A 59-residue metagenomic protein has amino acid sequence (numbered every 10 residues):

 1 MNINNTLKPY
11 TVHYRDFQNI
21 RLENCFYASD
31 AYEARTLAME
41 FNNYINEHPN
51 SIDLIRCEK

Functional and structural regions predicted by a protein language model:
M1, V12-H13, A38-N43: Intrinsically disordered, low-complexity boundary segments flanking structured domains
N2-L22: Short aromatic-glycine-(Arg/Gly/Cys) micro-motifs in beta-strand/loop hairpins
L7, E33-F41: Basic/aromatic-rich interaction segments and small domains that mediate binding to polyanionic partners
R15, S29, I55-E58: A structural detector for beta-sheet-dominated domains
I20-E33: A short, exposed loop/beta-hairpin motif centered on an aromatic-Gly-Thr core
L22, T36, Y44: Short acidic, gly/pro-rich beta-turn/loop elements at beta-sheet edges and active-site/ligand-binding grooves
M39-K59: Short, mixed-charge low-complexity intrinsically disordered segments
